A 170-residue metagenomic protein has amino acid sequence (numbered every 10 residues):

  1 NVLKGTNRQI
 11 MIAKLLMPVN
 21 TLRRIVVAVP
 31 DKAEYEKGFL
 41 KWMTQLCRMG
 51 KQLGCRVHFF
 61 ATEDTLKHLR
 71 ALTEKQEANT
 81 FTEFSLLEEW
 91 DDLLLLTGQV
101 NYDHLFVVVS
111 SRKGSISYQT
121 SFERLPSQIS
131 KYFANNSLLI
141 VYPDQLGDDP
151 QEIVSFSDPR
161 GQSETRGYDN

Functional and structural regions predicted by a protein language model:
N1-W90, N101-L105, S110-N170: Intrinsically disordered or low-complexity boundary/linker segments at protein termini and domain junctions
D91-L95: Repeated scaffold domains used in trafficking and secretory/extracellular systems, primarily beta-propellers
G98: PAPS-dependent sulfotransferase catalytic core
